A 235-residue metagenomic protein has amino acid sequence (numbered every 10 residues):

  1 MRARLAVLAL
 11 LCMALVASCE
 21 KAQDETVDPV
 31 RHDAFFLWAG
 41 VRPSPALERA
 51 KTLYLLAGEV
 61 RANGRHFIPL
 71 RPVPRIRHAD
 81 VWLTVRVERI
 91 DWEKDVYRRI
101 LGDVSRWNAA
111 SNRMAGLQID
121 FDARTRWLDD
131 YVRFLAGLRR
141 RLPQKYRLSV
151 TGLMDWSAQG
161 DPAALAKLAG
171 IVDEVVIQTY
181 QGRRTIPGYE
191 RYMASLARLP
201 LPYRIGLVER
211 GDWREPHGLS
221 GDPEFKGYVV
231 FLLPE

Functional and structural regions predicted by a protein language model:
M1-V7: Bacterial N-terminal signal peptides that target proteins for export
V7-A14: Bacterial N-terminal signal peptides
A17-E235: Secreted glycan hydrolases and related glycan-binding modules that recognize and/or cleave
